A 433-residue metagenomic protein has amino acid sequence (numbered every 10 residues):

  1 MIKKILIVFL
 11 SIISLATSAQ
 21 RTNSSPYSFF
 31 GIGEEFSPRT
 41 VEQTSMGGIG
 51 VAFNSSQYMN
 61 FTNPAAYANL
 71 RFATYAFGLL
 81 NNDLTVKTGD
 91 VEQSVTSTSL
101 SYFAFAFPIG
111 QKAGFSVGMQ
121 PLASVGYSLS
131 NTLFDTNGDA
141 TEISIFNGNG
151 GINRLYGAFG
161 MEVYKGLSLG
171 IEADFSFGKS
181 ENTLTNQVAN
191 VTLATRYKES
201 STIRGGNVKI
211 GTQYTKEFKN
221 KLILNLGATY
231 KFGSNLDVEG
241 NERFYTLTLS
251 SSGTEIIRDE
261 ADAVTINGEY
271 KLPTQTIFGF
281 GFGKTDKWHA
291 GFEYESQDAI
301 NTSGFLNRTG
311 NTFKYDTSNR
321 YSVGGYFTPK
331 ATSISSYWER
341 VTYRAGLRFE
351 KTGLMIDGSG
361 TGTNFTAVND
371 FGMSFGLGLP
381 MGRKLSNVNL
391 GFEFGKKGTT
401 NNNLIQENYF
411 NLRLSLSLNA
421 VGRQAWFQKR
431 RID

Functional and structural regions predicted by a protein language model:
M1-S24, D433: Bacterial Sec-dependent N-terminal signal peptides
Q20-D433: Subset of outer-membrane beta-barrel
